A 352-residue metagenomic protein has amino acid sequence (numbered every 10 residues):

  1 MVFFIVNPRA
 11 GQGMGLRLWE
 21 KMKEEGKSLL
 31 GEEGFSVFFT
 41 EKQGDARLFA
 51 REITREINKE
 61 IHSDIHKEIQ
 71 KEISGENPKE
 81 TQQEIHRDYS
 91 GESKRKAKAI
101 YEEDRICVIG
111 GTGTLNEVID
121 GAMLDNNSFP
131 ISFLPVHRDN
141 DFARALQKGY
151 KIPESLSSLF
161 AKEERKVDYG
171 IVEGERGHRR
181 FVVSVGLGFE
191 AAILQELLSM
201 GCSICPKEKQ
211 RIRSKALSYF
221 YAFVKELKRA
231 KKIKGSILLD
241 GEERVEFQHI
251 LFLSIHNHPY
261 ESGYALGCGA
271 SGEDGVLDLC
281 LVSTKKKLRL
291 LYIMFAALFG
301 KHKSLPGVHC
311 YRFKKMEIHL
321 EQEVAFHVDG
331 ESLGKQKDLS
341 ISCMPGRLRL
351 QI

Functional and structural regions predicted by a protein language model:
M1-R105, N116, D120-G121, E154: ATP/NTP phosphate-donor binding region
P8, I109-G111, L134-V136: Glycine-rich beta-strand-to-loop/alpha-helix junction loops that act as flexible
G15, E117-I119, A143-R144, A192 (+2 more regions): Short glycine-/acidic-enriched loop or helix-start segments at secondary-structure transitions that form or flank
T40, L124-I250: Catalytic core of DAGKc-family lipid kinases
A46-R47, L115-N116, S262-G263, K335: Short, well-ordered alpha-helical microsegments
E190, F252-L266: Glycine-rich phosphate/pyrophosphate-binding beta-alpha loops
L239, G267-D274, D278-I352: ATP/nucleoside-binding phosphotransfer catalytic cores, i.e., glycine-rich phosphate-binding loops
